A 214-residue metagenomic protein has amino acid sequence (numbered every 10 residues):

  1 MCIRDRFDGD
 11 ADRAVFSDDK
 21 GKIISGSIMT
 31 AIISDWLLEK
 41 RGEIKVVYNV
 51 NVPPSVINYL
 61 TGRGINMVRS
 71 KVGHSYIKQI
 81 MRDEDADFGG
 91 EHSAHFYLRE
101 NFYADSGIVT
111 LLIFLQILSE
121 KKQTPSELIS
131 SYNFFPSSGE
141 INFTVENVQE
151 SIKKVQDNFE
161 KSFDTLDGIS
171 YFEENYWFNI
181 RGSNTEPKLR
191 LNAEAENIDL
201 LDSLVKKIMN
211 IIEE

Functional and structural regions predicted by a protein language model:
M1-I3: Short, small-residue-biased leader/transition segments that mark boundaries at the very start of proteins
R6, V15-F16, G64, F88: Short, functionally important structural connectors and interaction interfaces within domains
F7-G9, I23-I28, F102-D105: Short glycine/threonine-rich catalytic loop with a Thr-x-Gly-x-Asp
D8-D12, S93-H95: Short glycine-rich anion-binding loops that position phosphate/pyrophosphate groups of nucleotides and phosphorylated
D12-T30, V56-I57: Short Gly/Thr/Asp-enriched flexible loops that form oxyanion-binding sites at enzyme active sites
I28-I33, L111: Alpha-helical metal-binding/catalytic segments enriched in His/Glu/Asp
E39-E214: Phosphate-binding and adjacent anionic-ligand microenvironments
